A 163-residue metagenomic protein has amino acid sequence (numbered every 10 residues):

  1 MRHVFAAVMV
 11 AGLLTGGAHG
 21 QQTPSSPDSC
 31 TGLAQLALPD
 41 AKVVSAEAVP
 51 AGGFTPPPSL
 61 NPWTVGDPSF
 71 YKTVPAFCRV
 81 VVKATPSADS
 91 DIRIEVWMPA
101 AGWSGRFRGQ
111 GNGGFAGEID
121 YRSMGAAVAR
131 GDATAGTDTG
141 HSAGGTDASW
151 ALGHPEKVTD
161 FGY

Functional and structural regions predicted by a protein language model:
M1-V4: Positively charged n-region of N-terminal signal peptides that target proteins for export
A6-G16: Bacterial N-terminal signal peptides
H19-Q110, I119-R122: Catalytic-loop region of hydrolases
S104, N112-Y163: Cap/lid segment of the alpha/beta-hydrolase catalytic domain
